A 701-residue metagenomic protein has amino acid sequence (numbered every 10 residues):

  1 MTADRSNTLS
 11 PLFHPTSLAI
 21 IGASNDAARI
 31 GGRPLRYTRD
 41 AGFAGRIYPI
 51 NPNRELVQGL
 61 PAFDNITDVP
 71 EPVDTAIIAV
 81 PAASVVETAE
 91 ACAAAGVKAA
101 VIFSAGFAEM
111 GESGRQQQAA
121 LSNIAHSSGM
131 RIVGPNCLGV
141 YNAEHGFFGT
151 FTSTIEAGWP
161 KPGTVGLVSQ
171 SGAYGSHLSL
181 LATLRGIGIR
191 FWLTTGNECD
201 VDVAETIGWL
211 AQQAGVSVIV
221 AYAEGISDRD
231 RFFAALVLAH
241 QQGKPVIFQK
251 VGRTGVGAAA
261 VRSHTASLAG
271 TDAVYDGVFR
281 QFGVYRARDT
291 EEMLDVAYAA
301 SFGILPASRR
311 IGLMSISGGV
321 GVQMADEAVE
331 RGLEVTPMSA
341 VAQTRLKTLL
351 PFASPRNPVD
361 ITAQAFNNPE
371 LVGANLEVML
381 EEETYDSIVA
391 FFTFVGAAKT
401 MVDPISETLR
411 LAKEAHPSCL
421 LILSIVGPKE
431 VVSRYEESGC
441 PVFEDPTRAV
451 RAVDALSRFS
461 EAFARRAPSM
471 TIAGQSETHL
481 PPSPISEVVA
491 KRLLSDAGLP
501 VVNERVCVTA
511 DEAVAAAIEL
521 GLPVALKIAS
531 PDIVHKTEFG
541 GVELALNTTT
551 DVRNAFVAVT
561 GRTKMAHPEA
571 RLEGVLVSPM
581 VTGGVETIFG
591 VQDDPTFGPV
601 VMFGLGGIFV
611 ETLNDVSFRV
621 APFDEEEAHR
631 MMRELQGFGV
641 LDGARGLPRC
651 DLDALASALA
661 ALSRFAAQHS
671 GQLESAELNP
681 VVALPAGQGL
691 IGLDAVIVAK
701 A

Functional and structural regions predicted by a protein language model:
M1-A701: Catalytic-core regions of core metabolic enzymes, especially those transforming organic acids/acyl-group intermediates
